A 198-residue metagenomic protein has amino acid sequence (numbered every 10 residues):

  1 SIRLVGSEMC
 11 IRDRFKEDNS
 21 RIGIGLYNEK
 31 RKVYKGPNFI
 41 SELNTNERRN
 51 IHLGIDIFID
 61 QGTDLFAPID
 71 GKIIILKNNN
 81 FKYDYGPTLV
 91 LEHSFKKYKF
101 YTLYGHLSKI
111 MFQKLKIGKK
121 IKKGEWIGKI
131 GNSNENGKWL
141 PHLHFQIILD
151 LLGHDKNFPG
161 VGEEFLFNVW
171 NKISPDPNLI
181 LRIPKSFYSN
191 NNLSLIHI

Functional and structural regions predicted by a protein language model:
S1-G6, C10-I11, I196-H197: Single conserved hydrophobic/aromatic residue that forms the stacking wall/gate of nucleotide- or nucleobase-binding
S7-E8, R12-N50: Extended, compositionally biased flexible segments
T45-K82: Short, glycine/small-residue-enriched coil/turn segments at secondary-structure junctions
I57, G71, L91, G124 (+1 more regions): Terminal peptide-recognition signature
D64-I75, K114-I130: Short, well-structured beta-strand-loop connectors
A67-M111: Zn2+-dependent peptidoglycan hydrolase active-site motif and core
I74-T88, E125-H142: Flexible, gly/ser-rich surface segments that form the specificity/activation loops bordering the active-site cleft
Q113, K119-E125, N132-E135, W139-L195: Acidic, glycine-rich catalytic/binding loops that coordinate metals and/or anionic ligands
